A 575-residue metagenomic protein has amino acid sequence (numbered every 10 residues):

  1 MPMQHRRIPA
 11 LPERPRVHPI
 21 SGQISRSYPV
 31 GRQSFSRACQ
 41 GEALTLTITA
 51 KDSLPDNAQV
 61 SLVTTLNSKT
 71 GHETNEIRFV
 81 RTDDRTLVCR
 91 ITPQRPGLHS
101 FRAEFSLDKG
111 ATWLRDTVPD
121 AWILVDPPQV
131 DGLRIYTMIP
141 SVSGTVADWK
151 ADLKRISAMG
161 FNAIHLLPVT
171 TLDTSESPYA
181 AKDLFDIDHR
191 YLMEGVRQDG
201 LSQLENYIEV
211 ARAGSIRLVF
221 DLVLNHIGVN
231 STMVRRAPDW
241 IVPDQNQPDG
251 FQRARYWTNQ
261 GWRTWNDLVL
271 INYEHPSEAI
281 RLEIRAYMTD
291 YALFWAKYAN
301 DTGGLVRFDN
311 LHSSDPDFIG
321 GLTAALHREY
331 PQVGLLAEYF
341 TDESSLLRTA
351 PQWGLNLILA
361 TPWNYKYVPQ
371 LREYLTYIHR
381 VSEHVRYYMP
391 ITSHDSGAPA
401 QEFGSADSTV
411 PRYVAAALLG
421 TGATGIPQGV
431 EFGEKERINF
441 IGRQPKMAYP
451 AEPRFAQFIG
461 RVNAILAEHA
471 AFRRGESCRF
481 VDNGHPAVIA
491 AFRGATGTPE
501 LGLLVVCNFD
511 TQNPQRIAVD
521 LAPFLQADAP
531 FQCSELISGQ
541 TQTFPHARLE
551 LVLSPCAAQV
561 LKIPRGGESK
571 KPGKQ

Functional and structural regions predicted by a protein language model:
M1-L133, E329: Glycan-association/targeting regions that enable binding to alpha-glucans and other polysaccharides
Q33-F35, T47, V481-L525: Carbohydrate-binding surface patches
D56-L66, F101-A103, N513-S538: Beta-strand-rich binding/interaction modules
N57, I208, D290-L293, R307-Y388 (+6 more regions): Active-site-proximal helices and loops of the catalytic beta/alpha 8
I123-L124, Q129, Y136, P140-G144 (+4 more regions): Substrate-binding/active-site clefts of carbohydrate-active enzymes
R134-Y136, I164-L166, L218-F220, V306 (+4 more regions): Hydrophobic faces of well-ordered beta-strands that scaffold small-molecule active sites in alpha/beta enzyme cores
V385-Q457: Aromatic/acidic polysaccharide-binding cleft in carbohydrate-active enzymes
F544-K574: C-terminal beta-strand-rich structural cap/linker in extracellular carbohydrate-active enzymes
